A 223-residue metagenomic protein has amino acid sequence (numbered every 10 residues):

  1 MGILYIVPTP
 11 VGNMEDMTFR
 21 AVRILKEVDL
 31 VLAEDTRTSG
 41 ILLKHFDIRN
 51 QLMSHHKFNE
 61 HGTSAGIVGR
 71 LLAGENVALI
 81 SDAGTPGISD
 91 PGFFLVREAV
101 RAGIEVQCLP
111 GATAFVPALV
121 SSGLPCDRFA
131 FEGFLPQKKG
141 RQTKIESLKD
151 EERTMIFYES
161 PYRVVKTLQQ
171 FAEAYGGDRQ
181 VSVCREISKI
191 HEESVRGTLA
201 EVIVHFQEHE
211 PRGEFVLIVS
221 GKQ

Functional and structural regions predicted by a protein language model:
M1-K57: Glycine-rich, flexible N-terminal cofactor/catalytic loop recognition
V11-N13, D82-P86, P161-R163, K222-Q223: Short glycine-rich anion-binding loops that position phosphate/pyrophosphate groups of nucleotides and phosphorylated
L25-V31, I104-V106, T154-M155: Short active-site oxyanion
S54-H61, F134-P136: Conserved helicase motor
H56, S64-T113: Glycine/small-residue-rich loop that forms an oxyanion/phosphate-binding "nest" at active or ligand-binding sites
F94-E151: Class I SAM-dependent methyltransferase SAM-binding "motif I" and its flanking Rossmann-like core
T154, Y158-Q223: A contiguous loop/helix-start segment that scaffolds small-molecule binding in enzyme catalytic cores
